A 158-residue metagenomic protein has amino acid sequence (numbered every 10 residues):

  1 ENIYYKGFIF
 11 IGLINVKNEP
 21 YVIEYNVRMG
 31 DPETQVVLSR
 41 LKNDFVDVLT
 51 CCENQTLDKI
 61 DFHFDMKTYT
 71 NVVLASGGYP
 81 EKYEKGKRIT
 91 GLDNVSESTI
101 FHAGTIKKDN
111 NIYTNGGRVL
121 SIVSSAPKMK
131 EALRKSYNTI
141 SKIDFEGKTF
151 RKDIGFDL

Functional and structural regions predicted by a protein language model:
E1, V16, D44, V48-Q55 (+2 more regions): Change "in soluble alpha/beta enzymes" to "in soluble alpha/beta proteins
E1-F10, N26-V95: Active-site "cap" helix and flanking loop/linker of ATP-utilizing ligase/carboxylase catalytic domains
I11-L13, K59-F62, G104-I106, G155: Short, solvent-exposed loop/turn elements at beta->coil junctions and helix N-caps that rim active or binding pockets
I11-N15, P20-M29, G104: Short beta-strand elements
N15-E19, S96, K108-D109, S125: Short acidic-glycine loop/turn motifs at beta-strand connectors
P20-Y21, D47, Y69-V72, E97-I100 (+2 more regions): Structural motif
T56-L57, S96-D109: Short amphipathic beta-strand starts and helix->beta connectors
T105-L158: Generic C-terminus detector
